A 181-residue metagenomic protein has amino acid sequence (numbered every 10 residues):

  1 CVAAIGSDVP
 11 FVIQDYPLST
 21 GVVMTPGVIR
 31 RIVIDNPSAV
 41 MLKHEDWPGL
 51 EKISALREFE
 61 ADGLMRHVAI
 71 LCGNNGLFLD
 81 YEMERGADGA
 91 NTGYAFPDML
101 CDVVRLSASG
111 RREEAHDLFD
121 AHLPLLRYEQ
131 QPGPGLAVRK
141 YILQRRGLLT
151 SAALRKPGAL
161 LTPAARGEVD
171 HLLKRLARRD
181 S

Functional and structural regions predicted by a protein language model:
C1-G21, L143, A159: Active-site beta->alpha loop and helix N-cap motifs at the rims of alpha/beta catalytic domains
V2, I29, R139: Generic structural marker for isolated residues within well-ordered, non-membrane alpha-helices of soluble domains
G6, P17-P132: Catalytic alpha/beta core domains of metabolic enzymes, predominantly
A87, A95-S181: C-terminal alpha-helical cap/extension of soluble enzyme domains
